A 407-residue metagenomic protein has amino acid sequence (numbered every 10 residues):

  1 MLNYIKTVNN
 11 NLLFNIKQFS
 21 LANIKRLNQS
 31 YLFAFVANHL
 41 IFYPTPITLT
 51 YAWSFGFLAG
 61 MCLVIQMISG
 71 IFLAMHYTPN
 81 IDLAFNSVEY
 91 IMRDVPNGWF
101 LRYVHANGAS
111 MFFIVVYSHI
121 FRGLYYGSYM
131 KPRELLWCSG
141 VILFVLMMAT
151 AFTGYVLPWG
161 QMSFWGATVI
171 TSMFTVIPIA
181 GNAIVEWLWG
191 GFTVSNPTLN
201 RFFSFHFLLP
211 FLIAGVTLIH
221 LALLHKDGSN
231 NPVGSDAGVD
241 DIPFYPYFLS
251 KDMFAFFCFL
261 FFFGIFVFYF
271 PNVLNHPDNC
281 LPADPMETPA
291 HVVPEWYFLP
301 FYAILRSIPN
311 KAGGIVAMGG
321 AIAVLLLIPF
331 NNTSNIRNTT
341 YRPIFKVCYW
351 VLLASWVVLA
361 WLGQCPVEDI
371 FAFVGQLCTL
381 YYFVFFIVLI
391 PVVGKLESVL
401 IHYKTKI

Functional and structural regions predicted by a protein language model:
M1-I407: Membrane-embedded and interfacial regions of multi-pass energy-transducing membrane proteins
